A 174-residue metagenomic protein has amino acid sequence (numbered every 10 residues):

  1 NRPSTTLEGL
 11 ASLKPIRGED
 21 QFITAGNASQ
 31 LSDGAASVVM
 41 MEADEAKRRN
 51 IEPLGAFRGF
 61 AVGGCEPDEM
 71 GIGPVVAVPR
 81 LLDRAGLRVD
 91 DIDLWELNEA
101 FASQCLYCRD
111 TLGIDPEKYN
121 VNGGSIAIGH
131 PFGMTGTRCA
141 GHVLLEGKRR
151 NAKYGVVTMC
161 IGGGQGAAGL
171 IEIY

Functional and structural regions predicted by a protein language model:
N1, P67-P74, E99-E117, P131-T135 (+1 more regions): Short glycine/threonine-rich loop-to-helix capping motif typified by GTGT followed within a few residues by an Asp-Pro
N1-D44, R48, T111-K118: N-terminal extracellular/periplasmic Venus flytrap/periplasmic-binding protein-like
L7-K14, S37-D44, V75-P79, A102 (+4 more regions): Predominant activation on well-ordered alpha-helical scaffold segments within soluble catalytic domains
K14-R17, A61, L82-A85, C105 (+3 more regions): Structural signal for hydrophobic packing residues in well-ordered secondary-structure cores of soluble enzyme domains
D20, T24-M40, G136-Y174: Conserved beta-strand-centric core segments of catalytic alpha/beta enzyme folds
D20-A36, R58-R84, D93, L97 (+1 more regions): Active-site pocket-shaping loop/turn-to-helix segments
A46-P53, P79-L94, L112-G113: Phosphate/pyrophosphate-binding loops at sites that engage ATP/ADP/AMP, CoA/4′-phosphopantetheine, polyphosphate
I51-V62, D90-E99, E117-G124, K153-C160: Beta-strand segments within the central parallel beta-sheet cores of soluble alpha/beta enzyme folds
